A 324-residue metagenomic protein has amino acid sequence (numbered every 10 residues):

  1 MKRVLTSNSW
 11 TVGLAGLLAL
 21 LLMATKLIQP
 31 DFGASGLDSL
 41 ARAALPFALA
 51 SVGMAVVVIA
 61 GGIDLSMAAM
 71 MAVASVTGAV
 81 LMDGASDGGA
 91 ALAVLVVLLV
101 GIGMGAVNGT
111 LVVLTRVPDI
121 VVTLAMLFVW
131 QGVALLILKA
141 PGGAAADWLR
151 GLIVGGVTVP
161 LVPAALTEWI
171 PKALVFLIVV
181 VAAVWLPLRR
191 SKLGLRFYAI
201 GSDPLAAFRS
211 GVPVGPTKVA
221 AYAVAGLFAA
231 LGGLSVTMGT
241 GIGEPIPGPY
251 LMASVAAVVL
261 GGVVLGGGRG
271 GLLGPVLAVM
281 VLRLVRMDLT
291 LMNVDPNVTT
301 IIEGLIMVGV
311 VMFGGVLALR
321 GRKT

Functional and structural regions predicted by a protein language model:
M1-L22, A182-A183, S202, R209-P216 (+1 more regions): Cytosolic-side transmembrane-helix boundaries in multi-pass membrane proteins
M1-T6, V58-I63, G84-A85, G103-W148 (+4 more regions): Short loop segments and helix-boundary regions at transmembrane helix junctions of multi-pass inner-membrane proteins
L22-K26, F32-S86, T110-V117, V258 (+3 more regions): Single transmembrane alpha-helix segments in multi-pass membrane proteins
L27-S39, A134-A144, L188-G194, V219-A257 (+1 more regions): Inter-helical junctions in multi-pass inner-membrane proteins, predominant in energy-converting antiporter-like
A43-M54, A72-V73, G103, A125-F128 (+6 more regions): Hydrophobic alpha-helical segments embedded in the membrane of multi-pass proteins
G89-V97, I102-N108, V112, L161 (+1 more regions): Helix-loop-helix "hairpin" substructures at the membrane interface of multi-pass membrane proteins
D119-S191, T217-A220, T240-P247, V298 (+1 more regions): Transmembrane helix-bundle core of multi-pass membrane transporters and related energy-transducing complexes
A229, G239-G304: Transmembrane alpha-helical segments in multi-pass inner-membrane proteins
